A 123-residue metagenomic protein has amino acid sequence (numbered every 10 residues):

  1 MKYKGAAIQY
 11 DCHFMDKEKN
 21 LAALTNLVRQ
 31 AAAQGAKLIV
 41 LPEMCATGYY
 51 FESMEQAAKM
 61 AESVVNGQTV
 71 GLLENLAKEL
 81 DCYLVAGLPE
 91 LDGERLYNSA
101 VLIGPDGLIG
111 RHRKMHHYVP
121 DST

Functional and structural regions predicted by a protein language model:
M1-A7: Extreme N-terminal starter segment of soluble prokaryotic enzymes
K4, V85, S99: Conserved beta-strand and immediately adjacent loop positions that scaffold enzyme active sites
I8-M15, M54-A61: Short, basic, glycine/proline-bearing loop/turn elements
Q9-L27: N-terminal phosphate-binding loop and adjacent alpha-helix
D11, C45, P89-E90: Catalytic metal-binding/acid-base residues of hydrolase active sites
N20, V28-A57, A77, L84-V85: Active-site beta-strand/loop signature of hydrolases that rely on acidic residues for catalysis
A58-G71: A short acidic, glycine-rich active-site loop that binds or catalyzes chemistry on phosphate/adenosine moieties
E62, N75, L91-T123: Active-site catalytic loop in hydrolytic enzyme cores
